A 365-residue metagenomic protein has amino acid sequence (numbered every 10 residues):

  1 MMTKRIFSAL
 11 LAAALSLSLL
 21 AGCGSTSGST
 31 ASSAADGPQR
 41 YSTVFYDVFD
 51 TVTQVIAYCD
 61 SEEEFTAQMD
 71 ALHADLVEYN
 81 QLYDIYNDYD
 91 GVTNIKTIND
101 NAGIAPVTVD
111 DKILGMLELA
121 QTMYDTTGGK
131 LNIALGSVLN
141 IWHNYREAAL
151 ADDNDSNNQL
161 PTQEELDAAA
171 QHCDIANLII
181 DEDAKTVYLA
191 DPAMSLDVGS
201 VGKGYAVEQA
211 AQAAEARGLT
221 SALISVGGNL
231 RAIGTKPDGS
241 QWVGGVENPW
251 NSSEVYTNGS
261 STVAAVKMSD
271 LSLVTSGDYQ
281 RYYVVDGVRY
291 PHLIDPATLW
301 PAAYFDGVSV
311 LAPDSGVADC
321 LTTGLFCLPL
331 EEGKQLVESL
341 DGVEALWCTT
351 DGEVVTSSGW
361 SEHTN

Functional and structural regions predicted by a protein language model:
M2-A9, A14-N365: Mature catalytic core of soluble alpha/beta enzymes
